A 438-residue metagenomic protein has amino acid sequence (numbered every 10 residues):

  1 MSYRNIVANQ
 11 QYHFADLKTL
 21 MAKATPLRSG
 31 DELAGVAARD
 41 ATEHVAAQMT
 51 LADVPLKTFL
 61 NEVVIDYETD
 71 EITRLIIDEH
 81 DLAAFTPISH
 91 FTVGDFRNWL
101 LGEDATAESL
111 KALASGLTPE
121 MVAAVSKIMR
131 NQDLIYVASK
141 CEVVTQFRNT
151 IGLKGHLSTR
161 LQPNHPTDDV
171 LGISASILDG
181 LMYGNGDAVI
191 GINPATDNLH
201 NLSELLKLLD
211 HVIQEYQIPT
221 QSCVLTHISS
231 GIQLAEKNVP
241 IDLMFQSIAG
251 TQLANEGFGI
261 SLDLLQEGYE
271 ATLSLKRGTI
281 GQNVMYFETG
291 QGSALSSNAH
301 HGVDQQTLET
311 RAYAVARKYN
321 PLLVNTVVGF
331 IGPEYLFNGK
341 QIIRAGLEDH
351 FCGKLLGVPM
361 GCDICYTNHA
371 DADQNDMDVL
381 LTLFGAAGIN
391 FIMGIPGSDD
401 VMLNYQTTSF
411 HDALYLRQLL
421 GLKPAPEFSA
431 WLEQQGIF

Functional and structural regions predicted by a protein language model:
S2-S174, M182, D187-F438: Anaerobic metallocofactor- and corrinoid-dependent redox/one-carbon enzyme cores, especially those from methanogenesis
L178: N-terminal glycine-rich anion-binding loops that anchor highly charged ligand groups
